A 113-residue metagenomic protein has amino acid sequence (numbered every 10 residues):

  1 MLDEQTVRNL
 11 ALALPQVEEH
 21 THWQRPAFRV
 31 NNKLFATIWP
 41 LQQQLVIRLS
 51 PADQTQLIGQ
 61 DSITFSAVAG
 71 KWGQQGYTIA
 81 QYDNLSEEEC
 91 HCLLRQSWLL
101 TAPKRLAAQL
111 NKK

Functional and structural regions predicted by a protein language model:
M1-K113: Charge-dense, helix-prone N-terminal extensions
